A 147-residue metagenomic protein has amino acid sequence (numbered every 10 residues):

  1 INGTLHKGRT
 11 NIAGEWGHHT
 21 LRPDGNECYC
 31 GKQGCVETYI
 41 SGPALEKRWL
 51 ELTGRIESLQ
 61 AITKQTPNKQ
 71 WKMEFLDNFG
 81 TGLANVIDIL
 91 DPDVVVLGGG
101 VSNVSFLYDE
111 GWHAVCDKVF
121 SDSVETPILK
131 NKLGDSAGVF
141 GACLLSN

Functional and structural regions predicted by a protein language model:
I1-N2: A cytosolic small-molecule/anion-sensing beta-strand core signal
L5, T20-C28, K32-N147: ATP-binding/phosphotransfer module of carbohydrate and carboxylate kinases, centering on a glycine-rich
I12-L21: Short, intrinsically disordered, charge-biased short linear motifs at domain edges
